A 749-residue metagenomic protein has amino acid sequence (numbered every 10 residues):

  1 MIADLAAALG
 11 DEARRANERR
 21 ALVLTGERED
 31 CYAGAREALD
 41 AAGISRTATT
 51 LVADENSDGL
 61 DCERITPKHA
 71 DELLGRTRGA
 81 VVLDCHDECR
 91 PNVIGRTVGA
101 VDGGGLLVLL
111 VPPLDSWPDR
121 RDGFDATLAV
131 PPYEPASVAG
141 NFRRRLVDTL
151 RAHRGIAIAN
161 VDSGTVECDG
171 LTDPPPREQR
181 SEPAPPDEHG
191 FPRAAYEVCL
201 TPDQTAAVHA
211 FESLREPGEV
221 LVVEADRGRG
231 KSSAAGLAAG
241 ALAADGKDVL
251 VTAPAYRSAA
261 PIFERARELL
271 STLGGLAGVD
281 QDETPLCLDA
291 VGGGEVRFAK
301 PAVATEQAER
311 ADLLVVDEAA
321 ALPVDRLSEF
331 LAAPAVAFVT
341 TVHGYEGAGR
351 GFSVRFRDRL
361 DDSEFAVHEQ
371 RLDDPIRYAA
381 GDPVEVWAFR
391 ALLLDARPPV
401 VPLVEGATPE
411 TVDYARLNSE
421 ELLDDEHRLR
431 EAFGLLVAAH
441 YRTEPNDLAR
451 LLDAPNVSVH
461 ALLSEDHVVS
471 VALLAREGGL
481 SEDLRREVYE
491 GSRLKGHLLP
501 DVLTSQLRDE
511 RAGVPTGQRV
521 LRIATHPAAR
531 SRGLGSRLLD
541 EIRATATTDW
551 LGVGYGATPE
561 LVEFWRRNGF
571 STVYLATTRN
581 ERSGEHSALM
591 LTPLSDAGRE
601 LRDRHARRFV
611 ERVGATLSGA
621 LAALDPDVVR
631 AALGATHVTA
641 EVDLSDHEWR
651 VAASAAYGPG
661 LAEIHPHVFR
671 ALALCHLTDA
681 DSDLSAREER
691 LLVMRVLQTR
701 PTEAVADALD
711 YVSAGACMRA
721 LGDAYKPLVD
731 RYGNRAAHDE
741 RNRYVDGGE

Functional and structural regions predicted by a protein language model:
M1-L9, Y196-E219: N-terminal pre-P-loop "Q-motif" helix
G34, A234, A238, L538: Hydrophobic positions on the alpha1 helix immediately C-terminal to the Walker A/P-loop
D54-G79, P254-Q307: Inter-Walker segment of RecA-like/P-loop motor cores
C62-R96, A100, V291-A332: Conserved RecA-like ASCE ATPase "motif II neighborhood" in helicase/translocase motors
D71-V81, C85-E178: N-terminal accessory nucleic-acid engagement/regulatory domains that precede and modulate ATP-driven motor cores
Y133-P202, A206, D358-V401: Conserved coupling/interface region of RecA-like P-loop/ASCE motor cores
S271-G292, A299-A302, L313, E329 (+3 more regions): Terminal substrate-recognition subdomain of acyl/acetyltransferases
N446, N456-L474, G479: Conserved beta-hairpin
